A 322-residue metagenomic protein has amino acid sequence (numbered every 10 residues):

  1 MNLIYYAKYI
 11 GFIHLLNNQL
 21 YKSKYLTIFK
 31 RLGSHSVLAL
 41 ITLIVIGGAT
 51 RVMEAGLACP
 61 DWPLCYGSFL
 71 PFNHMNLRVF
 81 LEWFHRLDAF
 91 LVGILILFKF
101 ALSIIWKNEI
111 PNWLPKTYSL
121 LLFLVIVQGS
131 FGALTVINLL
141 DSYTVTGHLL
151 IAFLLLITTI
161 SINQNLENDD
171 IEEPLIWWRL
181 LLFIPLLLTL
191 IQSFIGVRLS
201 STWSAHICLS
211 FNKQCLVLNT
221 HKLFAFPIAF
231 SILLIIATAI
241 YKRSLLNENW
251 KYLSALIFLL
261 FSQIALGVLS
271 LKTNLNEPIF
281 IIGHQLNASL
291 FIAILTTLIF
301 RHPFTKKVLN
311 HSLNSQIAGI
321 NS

Functional and structural regions predicted by a protein language model:
Y6-A7, F12-S322: Polytopic transmembrane helical bundles with strong interfacial aromatic enrichment
